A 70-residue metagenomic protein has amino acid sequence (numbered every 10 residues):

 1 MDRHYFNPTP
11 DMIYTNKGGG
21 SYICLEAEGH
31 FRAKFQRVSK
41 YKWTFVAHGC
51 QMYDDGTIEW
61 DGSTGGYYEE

Functional and structural regions predicted by a protein language model:
M1-T9: Mixed-charge, Lys/Arg-rich low-complexity intrinsically disordered regions
P10-G19: Tryptophan-anchored aromatic micro-motifs
N16, A33-F35, W60: Short hydrophobic/aromatic-rich beta-strand segments that constitute the beta-sheet cores of beta-sandwich/beta-barrel
G20-L25: Amphipathic, interaction-prone secondary-structure segments
E26-F45: Basic/aromatic-rich interaction segments and small domains that mediate binding to polyanionic partners
K42-E70: Intrinsically disordered, low-complexity, charged/polar segments
